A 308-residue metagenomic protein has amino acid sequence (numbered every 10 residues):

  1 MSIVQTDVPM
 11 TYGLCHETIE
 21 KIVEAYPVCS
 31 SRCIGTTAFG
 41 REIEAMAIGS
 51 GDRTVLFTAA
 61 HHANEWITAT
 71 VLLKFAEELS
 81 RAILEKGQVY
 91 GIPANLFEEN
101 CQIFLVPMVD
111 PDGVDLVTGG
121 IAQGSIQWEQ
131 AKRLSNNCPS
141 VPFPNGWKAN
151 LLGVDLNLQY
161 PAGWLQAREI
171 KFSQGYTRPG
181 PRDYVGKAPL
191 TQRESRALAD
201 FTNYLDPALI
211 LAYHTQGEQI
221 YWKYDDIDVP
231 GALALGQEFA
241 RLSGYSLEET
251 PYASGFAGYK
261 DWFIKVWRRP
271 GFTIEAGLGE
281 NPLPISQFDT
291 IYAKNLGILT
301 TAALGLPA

Functional and structural regions predicted by a protein language model:
M1-I43: Short glycine- and acidic-rich boundary segments immediately preceding or forming the N-terminal edge of structured
S31-I34, E85-A94, L247-Y252: Surface-exposed patches in mature extracellular/periplasmic domains of secreted proteins
G40-R41, Y90-I92, S254-D261: Alpha-helical scaffolding within the catalytic cores of extracellular/periplasmic polymer-degrading hydrolases
E44-D52: Short beta-strand-to-loop junctions in surface cap/lid or active-site-entrance loops
D52, I67, K74-A76, S80-Y221 (+1 more regions): Active-site/substrate-binding loop(s) of hydrolase catalytic cores
T54-L56, F272: Conserved beta-strand elements of the Class I
H62: Conserved phosphate/anionic-ligand binding catalytic regions in large, soluble enzymes, centered on
G163-A308: Metallocarboxypeptidase
